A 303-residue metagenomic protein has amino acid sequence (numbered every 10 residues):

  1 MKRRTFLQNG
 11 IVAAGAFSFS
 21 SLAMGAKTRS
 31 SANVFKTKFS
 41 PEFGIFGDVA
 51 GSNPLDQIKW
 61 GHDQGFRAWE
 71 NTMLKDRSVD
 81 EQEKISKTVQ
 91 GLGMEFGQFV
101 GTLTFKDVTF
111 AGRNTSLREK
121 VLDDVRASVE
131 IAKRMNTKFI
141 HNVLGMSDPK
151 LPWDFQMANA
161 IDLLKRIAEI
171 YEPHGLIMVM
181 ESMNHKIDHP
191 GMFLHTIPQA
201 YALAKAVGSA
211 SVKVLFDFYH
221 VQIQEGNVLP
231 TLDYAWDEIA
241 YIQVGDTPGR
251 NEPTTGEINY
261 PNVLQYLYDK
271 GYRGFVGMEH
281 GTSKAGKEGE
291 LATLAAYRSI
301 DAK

Functional and structural regions predicted by a protein language model:
K2-G47, S52-H62, L194-F216, H220-K303: Histidine-acidic metal/acid-base catalytic patches
G10-S18, R29-N33, A111-K213: Active-site acidic/histidine proton-transfer and metal-coordination neighborhood in alpha/beta enzyme cores
I45-G47, K75, T102-F105, L144-D148 (+4 more regions): Active-site-proximal loop/turn and secondary-structure-junction residues that shape catalytic pockets, frequently
L55-K75: Catalytic domains of carbohydrate-active enzymes, especially glycoside hydrolases
D56, W60, E83-K87, G91 (+10 more regions): Alpha-helical scaffolding segments of alpha/beta enzyme cores, especially the outer helices of TIM-barrel or partial
R67, E95, K138, A240 (+1 more regions): Short acidic/polar active-site loop segments enriched in Thr and Asp
E70-Q90, L144-D148, I187-D188: Glycine-rich, proline-tolerant flexible connector loops at the mouths of alpha/beta enzymes
